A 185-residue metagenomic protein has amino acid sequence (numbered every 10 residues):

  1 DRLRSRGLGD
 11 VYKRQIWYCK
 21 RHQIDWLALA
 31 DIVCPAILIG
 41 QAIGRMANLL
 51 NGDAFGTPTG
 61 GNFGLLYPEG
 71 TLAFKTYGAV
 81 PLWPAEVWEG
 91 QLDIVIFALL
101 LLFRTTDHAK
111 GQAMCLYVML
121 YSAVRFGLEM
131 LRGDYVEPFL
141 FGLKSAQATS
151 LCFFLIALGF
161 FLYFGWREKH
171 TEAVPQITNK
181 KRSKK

Functional and structural regions predicted by a protein language model:
D1-Y12: Single conserved hydrophobic/aromatic residue that forms the stacking wall/gate of nucleotide- or nucleobase-binding
D10-A36, F97-T105: Helix-hairpin-helix/helix-loop-helix acidic hairpins
D10-K13, E89-F97, F153-F154: Core segments of transmembrane alpha-helices that mediate helix-helix packing or line hydrophobic substrate/ligand
R21-H22, T106, L162-Q176: Membrane-interface capping segments at transmembrane-helix boundaries
G40-P68: Transmembrane alpha-helix/helix-exit interface in multi-pass inner-membrane proteins
Q41-R45, M119-M130: Aromatic-anchored segments of alpha-helical transmembrane domains
N51-N62, G127-A148: Interfacial helix-loop-helix junctions of multi-pass membrane proteins
W83-E86, Y135-L162: Membrane-interface transmembrane-helix boundary segments in multi-pass integral membrane proteins
